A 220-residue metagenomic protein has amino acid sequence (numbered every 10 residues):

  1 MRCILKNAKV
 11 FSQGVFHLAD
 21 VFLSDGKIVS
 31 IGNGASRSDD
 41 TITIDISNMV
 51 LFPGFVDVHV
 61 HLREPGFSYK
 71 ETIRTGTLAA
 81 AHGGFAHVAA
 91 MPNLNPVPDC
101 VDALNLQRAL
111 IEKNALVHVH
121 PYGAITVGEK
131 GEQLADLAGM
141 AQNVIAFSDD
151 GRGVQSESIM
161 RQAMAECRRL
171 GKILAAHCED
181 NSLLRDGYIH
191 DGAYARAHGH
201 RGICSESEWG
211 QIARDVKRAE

Functional and structural regions predicted by a protein language model:
M1-P53: Histidine-rich, glycine-flanked metal-binding segment
N7-A8, Q13, I31-N33, I46-S47 (+5 more regions): Fold-independent oxyanion-binding glycine-rich loops and adjacent beta-strand/coil segments at enzyme active sites
T41, P92, P98-C100, G131 (+2 more regions): Short Asp/Glu-rich motifs
S47, S68-T72, D99-A103, G128-E132 (+2 more regions): Short secondary-structure boundary/capping elements
M49-N114: Metal-associated gating/positioning segment near the N- to mid-region
V58-E71, L94, H120-E132, H200-E206: Active-site mouth loops of central-metabolism enzymes
T75-P98, A115-V127, A141-V154, G171-E179 (+1 more regions): Divalent metal-dependent hydrolysis catalytic cores, especially in the metallo-beta-lactamase
Q133-E220: Histidine/acidic residue-rich metal-binding segments in metalloenzymes
